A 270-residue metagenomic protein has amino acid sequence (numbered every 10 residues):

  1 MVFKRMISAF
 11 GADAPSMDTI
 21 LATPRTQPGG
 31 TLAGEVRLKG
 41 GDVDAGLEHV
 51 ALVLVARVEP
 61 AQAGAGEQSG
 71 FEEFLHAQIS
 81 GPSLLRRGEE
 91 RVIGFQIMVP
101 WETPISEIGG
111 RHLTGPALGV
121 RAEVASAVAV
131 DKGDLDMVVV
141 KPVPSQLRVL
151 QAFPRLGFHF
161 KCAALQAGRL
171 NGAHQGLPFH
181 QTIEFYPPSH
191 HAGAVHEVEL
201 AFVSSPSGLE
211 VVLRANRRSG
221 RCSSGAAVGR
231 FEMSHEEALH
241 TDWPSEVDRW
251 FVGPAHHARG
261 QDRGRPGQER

Functional and structural regions predicted by a protein language model:
M1-R270: Terminal, compositionally biased non-globular sequences in eukaryotic proteins
